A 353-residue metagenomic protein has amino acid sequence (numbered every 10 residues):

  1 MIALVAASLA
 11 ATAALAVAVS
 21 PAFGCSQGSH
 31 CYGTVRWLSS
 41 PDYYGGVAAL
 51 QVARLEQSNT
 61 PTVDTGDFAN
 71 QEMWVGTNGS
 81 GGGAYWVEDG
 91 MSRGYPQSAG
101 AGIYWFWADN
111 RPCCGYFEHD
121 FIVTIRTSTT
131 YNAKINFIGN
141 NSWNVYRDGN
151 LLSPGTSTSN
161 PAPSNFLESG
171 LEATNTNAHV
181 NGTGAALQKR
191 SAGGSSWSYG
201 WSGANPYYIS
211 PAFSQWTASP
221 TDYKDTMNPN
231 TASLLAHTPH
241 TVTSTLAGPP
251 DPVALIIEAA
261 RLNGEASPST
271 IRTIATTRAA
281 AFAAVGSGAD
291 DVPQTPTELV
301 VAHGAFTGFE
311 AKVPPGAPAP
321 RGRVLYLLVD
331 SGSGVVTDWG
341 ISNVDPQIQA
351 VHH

Functional and structural regions predicted by a protein language model:
M1-A22: Secretory targeting and sorting signals
A22-S244, D330-S333, V344: Exposed, interaction-prone regions of secreted/extracellular proteins
Q71-G79, G264, P315-A319: Short, solvent-exposed secondary-structure boundary motifs
V145, G308-F309, V336-W339: Short hydrophobic/aromatic-rich beta-strand segments that constitute the beta-sheet cores of beta-sandwich/beta-barrel
T243-T277: N-terminal trafficking/processing presequences and adjacent post-cleavage segments of proteins routed to secretion
P268-L327: Exposed beta-strand-loop-beta-strand "reactive/processing" segments of non-cytosolic proteins
P314-H353: A short, surface-exposed interaction/processing loop segment used at functional sites
